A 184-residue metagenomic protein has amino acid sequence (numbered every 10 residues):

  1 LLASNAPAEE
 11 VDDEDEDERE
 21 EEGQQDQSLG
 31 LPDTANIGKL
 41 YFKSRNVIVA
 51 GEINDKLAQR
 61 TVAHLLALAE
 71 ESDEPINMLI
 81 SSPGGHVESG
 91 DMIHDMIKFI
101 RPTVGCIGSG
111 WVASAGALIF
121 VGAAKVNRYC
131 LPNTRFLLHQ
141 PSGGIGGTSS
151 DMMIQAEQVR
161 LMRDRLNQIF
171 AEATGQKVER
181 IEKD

Functional and structural regions predicted by a protein language model:
L1-D184: Terminal-region recognition feature
